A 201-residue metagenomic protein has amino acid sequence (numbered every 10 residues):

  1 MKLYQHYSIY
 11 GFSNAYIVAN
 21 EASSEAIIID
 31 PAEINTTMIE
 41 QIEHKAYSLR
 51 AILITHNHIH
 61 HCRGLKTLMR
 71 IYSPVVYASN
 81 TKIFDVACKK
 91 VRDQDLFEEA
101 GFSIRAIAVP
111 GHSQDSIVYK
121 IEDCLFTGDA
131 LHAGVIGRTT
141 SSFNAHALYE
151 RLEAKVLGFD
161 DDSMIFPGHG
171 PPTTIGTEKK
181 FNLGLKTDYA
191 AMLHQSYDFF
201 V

Functional and structural regions predicted by a protein language model:
M1, V86-A87, D161: A short helix-to-beta-strand connector/capping loop
M1-K45, I117-G128: Conserved beta-strand hairpin/beta-sheet module of binuclear metal-dependent hydrolase folds, prominently
H6, V91, V109: Hydrophobic residues at beta-strand termini and immediately following loops that shape nucleotide-binding pockets
F12, S23-A26, E33-S103, K180-D188: Active-site HxH/HxHxD metal-binding segment of metal-dependent hydrolases
S24, S103, A108, Q114-V201: Metallo-beta-lactamase
I29, R50-H58, Y77-N80, A108-G111 (+2 more regions): Active-site neighborhood of phospho(di)ester-bond hydrolases with catalytic His/Asp-centered motifs
V91-D95, S113, E122: Anionic-ligand binding region
